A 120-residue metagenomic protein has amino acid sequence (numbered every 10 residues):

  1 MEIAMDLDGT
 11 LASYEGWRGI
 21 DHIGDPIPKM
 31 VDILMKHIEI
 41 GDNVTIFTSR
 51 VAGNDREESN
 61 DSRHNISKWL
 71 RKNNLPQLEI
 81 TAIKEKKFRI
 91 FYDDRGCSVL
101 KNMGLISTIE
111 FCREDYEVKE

Functional and structural regions predicted by a protein language model:
M1-E120: Catalytic phosphate/metal-binding cores of nucleic-acid and nucleotide-processing enzymes, i.e., regions that mediate
